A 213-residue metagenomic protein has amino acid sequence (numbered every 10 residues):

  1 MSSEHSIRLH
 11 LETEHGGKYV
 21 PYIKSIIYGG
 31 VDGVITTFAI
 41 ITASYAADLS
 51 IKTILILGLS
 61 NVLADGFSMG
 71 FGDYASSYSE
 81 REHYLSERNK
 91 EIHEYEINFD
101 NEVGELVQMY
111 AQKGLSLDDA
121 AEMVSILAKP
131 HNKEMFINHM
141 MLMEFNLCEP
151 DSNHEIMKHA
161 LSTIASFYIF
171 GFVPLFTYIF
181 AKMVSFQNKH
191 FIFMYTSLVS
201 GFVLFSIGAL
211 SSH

Functional and structural regions predicted by a protein language model:
S2-I23, S77-I164: Cytosol/matrix-facing amphipathic helices and coiled-coil assembly/linker segments of eukaryotic membrane proteins
E12-K18, S152, L175-K189: Membrane-helix boundary/interface segments in integral membrane proteins
Y19-I41, E149-F176: Transmembrane alpha-helical segments and their cytosolic interface motifs in multi-pass membrane proteins
K24-G29, T53-N61, D65, M69 (+5 more regions): Alpha-helical transmembrane segments of multi-pass membrane proteins, especially transporters and channels
I35-I40, S68-E80, N138-H139, F170-P174 (+1 more regions): Alpha-helical transmembrane segments and their lipid-water interface positions in multi-pass membrane proteins
T42-I56, Y178-K189: Helix-coil boundary and interhelical linker segments in multi-pass alpha-helical membrane proteins
A47, A75-E87, A181-F186: Membrane-interfacial segments
V173-T177, G201-H213: Transmembrane alpha-helical segments of integral membrane proteins
